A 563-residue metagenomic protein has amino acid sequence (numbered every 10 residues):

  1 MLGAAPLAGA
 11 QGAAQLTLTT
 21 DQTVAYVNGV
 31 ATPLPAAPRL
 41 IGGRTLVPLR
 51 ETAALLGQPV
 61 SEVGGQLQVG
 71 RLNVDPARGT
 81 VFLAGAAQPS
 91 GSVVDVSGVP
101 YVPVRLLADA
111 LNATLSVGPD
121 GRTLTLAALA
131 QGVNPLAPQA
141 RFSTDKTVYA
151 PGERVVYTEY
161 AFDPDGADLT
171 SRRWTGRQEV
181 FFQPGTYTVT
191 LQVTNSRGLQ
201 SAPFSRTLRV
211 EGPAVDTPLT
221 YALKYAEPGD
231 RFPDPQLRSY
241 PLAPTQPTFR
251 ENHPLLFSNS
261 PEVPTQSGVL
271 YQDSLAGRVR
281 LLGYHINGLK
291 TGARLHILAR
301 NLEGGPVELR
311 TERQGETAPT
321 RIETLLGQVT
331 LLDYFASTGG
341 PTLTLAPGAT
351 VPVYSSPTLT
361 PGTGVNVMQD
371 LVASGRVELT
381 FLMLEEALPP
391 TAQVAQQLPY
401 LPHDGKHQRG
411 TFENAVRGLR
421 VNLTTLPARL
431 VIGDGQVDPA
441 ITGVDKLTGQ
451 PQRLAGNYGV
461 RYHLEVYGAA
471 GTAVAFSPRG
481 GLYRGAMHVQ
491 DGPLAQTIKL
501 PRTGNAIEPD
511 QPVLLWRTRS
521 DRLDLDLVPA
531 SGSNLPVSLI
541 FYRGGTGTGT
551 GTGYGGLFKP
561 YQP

Functional and structural regions predicted by a protein language model:
A8-P135: Primary recognition of N-terminal secretory signal peptides and signal-anchoring hydrophobic helices
L111-A113, V193-L199: Short, solvent-exposed loop/turn segments at the edges of extracellular beta-sandwich modules
Q131-Y160, A202-P218: Extracellular interdomain linkers/hinges and stalk-like, low-complexity segments in secreted or single-pass
E159-G166, N195, N301: Extracellular acidic, Ser/Thr/Pro-rich low-complexity tracts
Q178-T188: Solvent-exposed segments in extracellular or luminal domains encompassing
S196-P203, S533: Short, exposed coil/turn segments at beta-strand boundaries within extracellular/luminal domains
P213-V215, P261, T265-E312, T317-A318 (+3 more regions): Long compositionally biased, domain-poor regions of proteins
A214-Q272, H403-P439: A eukaryote-biased signal for short, well-structured alpha-helical docking elements
